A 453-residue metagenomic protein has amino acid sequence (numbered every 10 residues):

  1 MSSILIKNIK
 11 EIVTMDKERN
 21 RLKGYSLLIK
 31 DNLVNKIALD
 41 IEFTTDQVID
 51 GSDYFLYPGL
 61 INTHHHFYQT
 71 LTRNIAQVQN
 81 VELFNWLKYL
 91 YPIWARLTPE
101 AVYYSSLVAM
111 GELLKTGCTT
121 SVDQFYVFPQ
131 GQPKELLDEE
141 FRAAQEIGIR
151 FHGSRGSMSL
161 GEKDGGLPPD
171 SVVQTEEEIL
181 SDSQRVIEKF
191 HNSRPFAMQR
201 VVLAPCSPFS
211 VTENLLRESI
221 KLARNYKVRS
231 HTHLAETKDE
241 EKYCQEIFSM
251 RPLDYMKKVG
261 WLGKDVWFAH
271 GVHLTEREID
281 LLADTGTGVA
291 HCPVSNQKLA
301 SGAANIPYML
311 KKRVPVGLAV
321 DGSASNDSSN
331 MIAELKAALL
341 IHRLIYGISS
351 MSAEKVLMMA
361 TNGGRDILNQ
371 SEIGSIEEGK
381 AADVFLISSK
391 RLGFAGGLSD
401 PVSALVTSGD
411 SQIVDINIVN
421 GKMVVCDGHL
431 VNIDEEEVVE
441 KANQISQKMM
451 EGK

Functional and structural regions predicted by a protein language model:
M1-F43, Y54-F55: N-terminal metal-binding scaffold of metallo-dependent hydrolase/deaminase domains
I4-N8, E42-N85, Y89, L107 (+2 more regions): Replace "His-x-His-based motif
V13-G24, I37, L299-A300, I306 (+1 more regions): Acidic, glycine-enriched loop/beta-strand segments at the rims of small-molecule binding/catalytic pockets
M15, A381-V439: C-terminal cap of metal-dependent C-N hydrolases
L71-V102, L160-E176, K238-D265, T285-G288 (+1 more regions): Active-site gating loops and adjacent loop-to-helix segments of metal-dependent hydrolytic enzymes
I75-R150, S181-P195, N443-E451: Alpha-helical scaffold segments that flank or form the walls of functional sites
G131-G271, R277: Metal-coordinating catalytic core of metallo-dependent amide/deamination hydrolases
K258-D265, P307-R391, S408: His/Asp/Glu-enriched, well-ordered alpha-helical/loop segment that forms or immediately abuts the divalent-metal
